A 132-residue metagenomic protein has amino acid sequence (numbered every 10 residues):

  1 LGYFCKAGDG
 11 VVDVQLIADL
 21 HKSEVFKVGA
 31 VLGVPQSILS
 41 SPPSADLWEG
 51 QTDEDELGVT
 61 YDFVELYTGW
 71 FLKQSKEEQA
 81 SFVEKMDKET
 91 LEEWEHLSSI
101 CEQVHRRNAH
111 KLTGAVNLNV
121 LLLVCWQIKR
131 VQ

Functional and structural regions predicted by a protein language model:
L1-Q132: ATP/NTP-dependent adenylation/nucleotidyl-transfer catalytic domains that generate, transfer, or process NMP-activated
